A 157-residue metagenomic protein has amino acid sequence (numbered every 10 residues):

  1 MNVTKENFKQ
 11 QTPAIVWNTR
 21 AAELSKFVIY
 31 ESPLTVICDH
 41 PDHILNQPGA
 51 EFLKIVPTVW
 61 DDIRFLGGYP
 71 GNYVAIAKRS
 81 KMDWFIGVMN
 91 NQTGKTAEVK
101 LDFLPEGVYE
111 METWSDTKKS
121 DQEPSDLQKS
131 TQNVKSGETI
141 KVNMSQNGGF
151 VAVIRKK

Functional and structural regions predicted by a protein language model:
M1-D42, L66-G68: Glycan-recognition surfaces
T35-H43, Q47, W60-I63, E98: Acidic/polar loop patches that form or flank catalytic/metal-binding clefts of enzymes that bind anionic ligands
F52-I76: Edge strands and adjacent loops of beta-rich recognition modules
I63-R64, A75-I76, W84, K129-T131 (+1 more regions): Beta-strand-rich interaction surfaces with strong enrichment in secreted/lumenal proteins
P70-E106, F150-V151: Carbohydrate-binding surface patches
F103-T117: Solvent-exposed beta-hairpin/edge-strand motifs
T113-G137: Solvent-exposed beta-strand/loop surfaces of large extracellular or lumenal domains
T131-K157: C-terminal beta-strand-rich structural cap/linker in extracellular carbohydrate-active enzymes
